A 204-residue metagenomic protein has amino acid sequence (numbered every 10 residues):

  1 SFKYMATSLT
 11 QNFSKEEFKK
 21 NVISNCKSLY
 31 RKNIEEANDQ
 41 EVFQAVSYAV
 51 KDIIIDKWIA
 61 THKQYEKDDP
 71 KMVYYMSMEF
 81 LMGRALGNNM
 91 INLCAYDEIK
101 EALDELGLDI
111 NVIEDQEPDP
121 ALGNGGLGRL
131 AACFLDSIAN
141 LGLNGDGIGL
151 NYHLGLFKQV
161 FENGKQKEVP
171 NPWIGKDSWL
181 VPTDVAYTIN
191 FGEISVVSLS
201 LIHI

Functional and structural regions predicted by a protein language model:
Y4-Y74, M78-M90: Extended, charge-enriched "interface" segments that sit outside catalytic cores
M82-R84, R129, Y152-F161: Flexible loop/turn segments at secondary-structure boundaries
E98-P120: Residues forming anionic-ligand binding surfaces in small-molecule and nucleic-acid pockets of primarily soluble enzymes
N124-S137: A conserved hydrophobic secondary-structure block that centers on an alpha-helix together with its immediately flanking
L135-Q159: Glycine-rich phosphate/pyrophosphate-binding loops and their adjacent beta-strand/loop elements at enzyme active sites
K165-P182: Acidic, His- and aromatic-enriched active-site or binding-groove loops in soluble protein domains that engage sugars
D177, T183-S198: Phosphate/diphosphate-binding loops
I202-I204: Conserved small/polar residues in nucleotide/adenosyl-binding loops
